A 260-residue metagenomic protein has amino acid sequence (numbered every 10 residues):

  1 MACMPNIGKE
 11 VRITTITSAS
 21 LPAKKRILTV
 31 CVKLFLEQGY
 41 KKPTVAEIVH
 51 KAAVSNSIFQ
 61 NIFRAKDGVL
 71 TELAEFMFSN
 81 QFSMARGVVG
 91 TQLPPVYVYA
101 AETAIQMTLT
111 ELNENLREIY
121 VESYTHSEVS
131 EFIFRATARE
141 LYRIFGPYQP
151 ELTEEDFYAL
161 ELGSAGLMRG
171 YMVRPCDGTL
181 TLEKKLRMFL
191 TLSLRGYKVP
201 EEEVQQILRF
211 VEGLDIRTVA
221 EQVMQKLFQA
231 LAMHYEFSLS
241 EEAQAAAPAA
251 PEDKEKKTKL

Functional and structural regions predicted by a protein language model:
M1-Q38, V45-H50: Basic, helix-initiating cap at the start of DNA-binding domains
A2-K9, R143, V173, D177-L260: C-terminal peripheral helix-coil segments that are non-catalytic and often amphipathic
K24-T29, K41, N61-R86: An amphipathic alpha-helix adjacent to DNA-recognition modules
L34-G68, E72: Helix-turn-helix
E72, S83-L116, T125-H126, F134-R139: Hydrophobic alpha-helical connector segments
A85-V88, R117, Y171-G178: Secondary-structure edge/capping motif, primarily at the C-terminal ends of alpha-helices and the immediately following
R117-E122, E202-Q206: Short, hydrophobic secondary-structure boundary micro-motifs
E122-V173, L180, K184-T191: Amphipathic alpha-helical packing segments from all-alpha helical-bundle domains
